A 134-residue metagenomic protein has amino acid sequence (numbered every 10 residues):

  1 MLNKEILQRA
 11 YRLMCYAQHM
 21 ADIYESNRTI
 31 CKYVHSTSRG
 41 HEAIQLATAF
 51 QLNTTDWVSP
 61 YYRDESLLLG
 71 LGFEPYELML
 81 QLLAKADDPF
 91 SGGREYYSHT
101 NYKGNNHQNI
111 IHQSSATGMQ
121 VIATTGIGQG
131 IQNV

Functional and structural regions predicted by a protein language model:
L2-M14: Positively charged, low-complexity intrinsically disordered leader regions
R12-S26: N-terminal glycine-rich anion-binding loops that anchor highly charged ligand groups
D22-V134: Cofactor-binding active-site loop characterized by glycine-rich and histidine/acidic residues
